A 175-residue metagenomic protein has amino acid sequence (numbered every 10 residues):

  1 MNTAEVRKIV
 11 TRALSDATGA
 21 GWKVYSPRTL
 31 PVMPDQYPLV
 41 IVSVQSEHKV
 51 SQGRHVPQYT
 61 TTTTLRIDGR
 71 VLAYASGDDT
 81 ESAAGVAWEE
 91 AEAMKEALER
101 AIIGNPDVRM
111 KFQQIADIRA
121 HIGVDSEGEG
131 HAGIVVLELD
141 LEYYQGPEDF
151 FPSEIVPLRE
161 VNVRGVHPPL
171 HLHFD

Functional and structural regions predicted by a protein language model:
M1-Y25, E47-D175: Charged, amphipathic alpha-helical segments and their flanking helix caps
S26-P34: Short acidic low-complexity segments
D35-V50: A short, hydrophobic beta-strand-centered structural micro-motif
